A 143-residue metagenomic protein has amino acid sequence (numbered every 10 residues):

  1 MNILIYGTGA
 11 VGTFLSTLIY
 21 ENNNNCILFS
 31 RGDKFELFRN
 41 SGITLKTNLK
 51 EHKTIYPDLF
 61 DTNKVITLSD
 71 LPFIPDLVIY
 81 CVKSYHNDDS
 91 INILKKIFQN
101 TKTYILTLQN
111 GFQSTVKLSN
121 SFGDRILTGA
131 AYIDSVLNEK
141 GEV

Functional and structural regions predicted by a protein language model:
M1-E51: NAD(P)+-binding Rossmann beta1-loop-alpha1 motif at the extreme N-terminus of oxidoreductases
I55-E142: Rossmann-like NAD(P)(H) cofactor-binding subdomain of soluble oxidoreductases
